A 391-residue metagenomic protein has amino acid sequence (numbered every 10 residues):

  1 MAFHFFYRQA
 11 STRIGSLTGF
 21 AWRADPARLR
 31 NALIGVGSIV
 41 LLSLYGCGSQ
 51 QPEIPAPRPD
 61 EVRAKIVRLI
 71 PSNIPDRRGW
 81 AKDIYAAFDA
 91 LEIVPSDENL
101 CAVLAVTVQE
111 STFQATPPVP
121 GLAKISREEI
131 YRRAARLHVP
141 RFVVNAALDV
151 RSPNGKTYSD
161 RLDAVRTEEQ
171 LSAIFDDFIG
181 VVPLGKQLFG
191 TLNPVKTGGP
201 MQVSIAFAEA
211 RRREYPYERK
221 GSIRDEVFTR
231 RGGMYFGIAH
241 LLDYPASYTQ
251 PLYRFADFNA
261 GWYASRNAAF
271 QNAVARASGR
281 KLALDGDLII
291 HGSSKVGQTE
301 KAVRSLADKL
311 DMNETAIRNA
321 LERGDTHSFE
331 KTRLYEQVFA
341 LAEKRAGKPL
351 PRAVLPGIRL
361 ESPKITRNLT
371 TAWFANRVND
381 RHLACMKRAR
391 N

Functional and structural regions predicted by a protein language model:
M1-L33, L42-N391: Cell-wall glycan-active module
